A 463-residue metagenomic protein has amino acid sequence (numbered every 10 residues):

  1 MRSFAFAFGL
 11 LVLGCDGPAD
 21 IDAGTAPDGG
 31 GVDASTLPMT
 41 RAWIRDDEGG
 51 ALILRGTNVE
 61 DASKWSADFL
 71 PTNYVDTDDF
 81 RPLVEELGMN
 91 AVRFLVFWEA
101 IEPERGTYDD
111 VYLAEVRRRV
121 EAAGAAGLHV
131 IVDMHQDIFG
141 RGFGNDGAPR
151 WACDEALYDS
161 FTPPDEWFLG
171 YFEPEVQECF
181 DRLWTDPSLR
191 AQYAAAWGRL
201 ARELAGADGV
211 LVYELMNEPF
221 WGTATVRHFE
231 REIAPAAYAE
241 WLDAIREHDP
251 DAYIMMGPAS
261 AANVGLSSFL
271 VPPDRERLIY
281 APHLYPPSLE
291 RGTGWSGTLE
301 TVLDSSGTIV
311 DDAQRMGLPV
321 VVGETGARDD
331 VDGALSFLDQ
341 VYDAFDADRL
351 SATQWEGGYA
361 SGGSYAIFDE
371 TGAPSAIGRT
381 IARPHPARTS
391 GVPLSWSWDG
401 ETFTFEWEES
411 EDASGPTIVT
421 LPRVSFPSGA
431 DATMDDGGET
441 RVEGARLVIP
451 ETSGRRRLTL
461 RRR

Functional and structural regions predicted by a protein language model:
M1, A7-A34: Ser/Thr-rich, Pro/Gly/Ala-heavy low-complexity intrinsically disordered linkers and tails of secreted extracellular
M39-L54, N58-Y253, P258-L266: Active-site mouth of glycoside hydrolases
R55, V302-S375: Substrate-binding cleft of secreted/luminal carbohydrate-active enzymes
R81-G88, R202-D208, S268-I279, V310-R315 (+1 more regions): Acidic (Asp/Glu)-rich catalytic clusters
I131, M255, I279-A281, V321 (+1 more regions): Structural detector of well-ordered beta-strand residues that form the stable sheet scaffold of enzyme domains
L211, N217, P258, F269-T298: Aromatic- and acid-rich polysaccharide-binding/catalytic face of secreted or lumenal carbohydrate-active enzymes
A373-S428, A432-R441: Surface beta-strand/loop "capping" patches
S390-V392, G415-T417, G444-R463: C-terminal beta-strand-rich structural cap/linker in extracellular carbohydrate-active enzymes
